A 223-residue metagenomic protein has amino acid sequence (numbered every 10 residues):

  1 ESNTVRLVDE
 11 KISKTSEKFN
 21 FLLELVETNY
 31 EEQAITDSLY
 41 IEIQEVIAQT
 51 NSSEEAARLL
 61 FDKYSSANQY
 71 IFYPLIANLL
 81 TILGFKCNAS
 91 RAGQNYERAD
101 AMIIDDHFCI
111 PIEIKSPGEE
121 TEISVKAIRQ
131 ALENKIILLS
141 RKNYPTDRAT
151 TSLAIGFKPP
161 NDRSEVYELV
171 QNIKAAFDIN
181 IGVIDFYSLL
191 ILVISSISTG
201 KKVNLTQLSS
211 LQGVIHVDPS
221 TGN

Functional and structural regions predicted by a protein language model:
E1-S2, K142: Intrinsically disordered terminal tails
N3-Y70: Interdomain/boundary linker segments immediately adjacent to catalytic/signaling cores
L59-G222: Catalytic core segments in nucleotide and nucleic-acid processing enzymes
